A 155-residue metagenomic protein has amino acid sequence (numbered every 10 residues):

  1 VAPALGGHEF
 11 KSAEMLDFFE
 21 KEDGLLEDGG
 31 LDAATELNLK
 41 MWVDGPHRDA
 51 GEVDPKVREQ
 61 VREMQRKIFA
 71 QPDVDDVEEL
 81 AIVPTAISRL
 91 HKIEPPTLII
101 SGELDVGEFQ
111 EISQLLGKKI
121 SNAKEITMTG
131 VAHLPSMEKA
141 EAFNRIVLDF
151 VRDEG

Functional and structural regions predicted by a protein language model:
V1-D28: Flexible "cap/lid" loop of the alpha/beta hydrolase fold
P3, G102, G130: Cofactor-binding loop segments of dinucleotide-utilizing enzymes, especially the Rossmann-like FAD- and NAD(P)+-binding
E9-F10, Q110-E111, E138: Conserved catalytic-core motifs of eukaryotic protein kinase domains, centered on the activation segment
F10-A13, D28-P84, R89: Conserved alpha/beta-hydrolase catalytic His-Asp/Glu region
L26, D105, A132-P135: Glycosyltransferase donor-binding loop in the core domain
V61-K118, T127: Conserved serine/cysteine hydrolase catalytic core
Q114, K119-G155: Catalytic active-site module of serine/aspartate enzymes centered on a nucleophile-bearing elbow/loop
